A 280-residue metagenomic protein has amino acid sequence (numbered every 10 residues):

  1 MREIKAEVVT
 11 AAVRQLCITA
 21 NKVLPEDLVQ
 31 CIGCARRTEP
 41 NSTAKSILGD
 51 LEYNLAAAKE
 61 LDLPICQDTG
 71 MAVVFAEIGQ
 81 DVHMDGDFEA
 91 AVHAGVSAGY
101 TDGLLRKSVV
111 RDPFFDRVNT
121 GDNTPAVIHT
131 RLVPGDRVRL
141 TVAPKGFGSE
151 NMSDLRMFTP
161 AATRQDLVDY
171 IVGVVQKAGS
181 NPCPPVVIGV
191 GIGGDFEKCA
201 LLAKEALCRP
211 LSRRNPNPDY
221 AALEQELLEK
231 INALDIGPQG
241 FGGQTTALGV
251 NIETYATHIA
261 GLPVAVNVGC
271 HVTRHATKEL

Functional and structural regions predicted by a protein language model:
M1-L280: Non-transmembrane, aqueous-exposed alpha-helical and coiled segments at domain scale
